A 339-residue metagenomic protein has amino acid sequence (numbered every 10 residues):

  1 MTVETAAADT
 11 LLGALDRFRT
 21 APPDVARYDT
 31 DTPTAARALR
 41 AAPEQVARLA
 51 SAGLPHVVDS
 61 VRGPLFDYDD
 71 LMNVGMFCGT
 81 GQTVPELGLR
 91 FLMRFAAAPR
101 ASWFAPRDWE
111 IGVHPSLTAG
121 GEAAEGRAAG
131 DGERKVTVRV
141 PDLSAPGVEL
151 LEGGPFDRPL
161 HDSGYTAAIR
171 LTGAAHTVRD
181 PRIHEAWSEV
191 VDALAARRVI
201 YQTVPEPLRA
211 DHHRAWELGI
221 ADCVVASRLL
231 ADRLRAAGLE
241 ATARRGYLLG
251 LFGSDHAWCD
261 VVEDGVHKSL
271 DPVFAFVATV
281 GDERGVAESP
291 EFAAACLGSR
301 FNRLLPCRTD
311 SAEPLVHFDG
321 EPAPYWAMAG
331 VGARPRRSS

Functional and structural regions predicted by a protein language model:
V3-T30, A41, V84, G88-R139 (+4 more regions): His-Asp-centered catalytic microenvironments across diverse enzyme cores, prominently the transglutaminase-like
D31-T32, D67: Residues that mark the N-terminal boundary/hinge immediately upstream of a DNA-recognition element
T34-R37: Short alpha-helical "recognition helix" segments of helix-turn-helix
A41-V61: Major-groove DNA-recognition helix of helix-turn-helix-type DNA-binding domains
H56-G79: Short helix-start
G63, Y247-L248: Conserved beta-strand edge residues that scaffold enzyme active sites
V136-A221, L229, A294-R337: Secondary-structure boundary elements
W216-R244, C259: Cysteine-centered nucleophilic/redox motifs
